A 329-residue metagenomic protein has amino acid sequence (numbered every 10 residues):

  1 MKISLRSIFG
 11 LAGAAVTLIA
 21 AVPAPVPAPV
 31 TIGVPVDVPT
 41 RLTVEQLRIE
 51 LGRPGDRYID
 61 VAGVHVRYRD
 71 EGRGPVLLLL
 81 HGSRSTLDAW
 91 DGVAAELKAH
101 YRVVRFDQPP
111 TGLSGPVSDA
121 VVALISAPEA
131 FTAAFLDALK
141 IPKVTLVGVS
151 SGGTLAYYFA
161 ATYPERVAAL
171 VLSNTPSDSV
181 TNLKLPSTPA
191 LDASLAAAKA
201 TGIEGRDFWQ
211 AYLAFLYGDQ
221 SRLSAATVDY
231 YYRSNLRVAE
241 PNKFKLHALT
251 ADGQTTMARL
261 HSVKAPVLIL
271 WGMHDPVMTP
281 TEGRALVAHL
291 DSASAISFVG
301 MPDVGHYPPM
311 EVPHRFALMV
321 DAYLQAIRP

Functional and structural regions predicted by a protein language model:
K2-P75, H100-Y101, P142, S294-S297 (+1 more regions): Alpha/beta-hydrolase fold catalytic core
A62, R105-V147, S151, L318: Active-site loop/oxyanion-hole signature of alpha/beta-hydrolase fold enzymes
V64-L113: Conserved HGGG/HGGXW glycine-rich cap/lid loop of the alpha/beta-hydrolase fold
L155-F159: Hydrolases whose catalytic domains are alpha/beta-hydrolase-1, hotdog thioesterase, or metallo-beta-lactamase-like
A161, A168-T201: Flexible "cap/lid" loop of the alpha/beta hydrolase fold
N182-L185, G202-K264: Conserved alpha/beta-hydrolase catalytic His-Asp/Glu region
K264, L268-V304: Conserved loop-alpha-helix segment in the C-terminal half of the alpha/beta-hydrolase fold that carries the catalytic
V304-P313, A317: Catalytic histidine-centered segment of alpha/beta-hydrolase-like enzymes
